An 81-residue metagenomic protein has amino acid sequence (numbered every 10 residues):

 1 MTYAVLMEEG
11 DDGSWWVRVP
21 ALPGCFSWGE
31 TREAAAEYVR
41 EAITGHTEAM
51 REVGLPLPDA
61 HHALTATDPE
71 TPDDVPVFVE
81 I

Functional and structural regions predicted by a protein language model:
M1-Y3, Y38-I81: Short, charged, surface-exposed hinge/linker loops at domain edges that act as mobile lids or interdomain connectors
M7-L22: Short aromatic-glycine-(Arg/Gly/Cys) micro-motifs in beta-strand/loop hairpins
E8-E9, E30, E41, E80: Acidic-residue sensor for enzyme active/binding pockets
D11-D12, E33, L55: Intrinsically disordered, low-complexity segments enriched in glycine/proline and serine/threonine
P23-A34: A short, exposed loop/beta-hairpin motif centered on an aromatic-Gly-Thr core
